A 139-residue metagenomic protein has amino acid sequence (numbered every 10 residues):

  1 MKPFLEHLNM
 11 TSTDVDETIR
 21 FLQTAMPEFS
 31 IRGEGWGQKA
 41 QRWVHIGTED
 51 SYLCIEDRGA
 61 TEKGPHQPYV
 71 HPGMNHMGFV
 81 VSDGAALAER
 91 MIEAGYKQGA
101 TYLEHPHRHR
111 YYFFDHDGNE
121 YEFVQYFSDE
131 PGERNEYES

Functional and structural regions predicted by a protein language model:
M1, R32, E89-S139: Vicinal oxygen chelate
M1-I19, M74-M77, F127-S139: N-terminal beta-strand motif that seeds the catalytic metal site of vicinal oxygen chelate
K2, N9-Y52: Core segments of cupin and vicinal oxygen chelate
F4-T13, V44-G47, P65-R90, H109-F114 (+1 more regions): Vicinal oxygen chelate
T18-F21, L87-M91: Hydrophobic side chains in well-ordered alpha-helices
C54-E56, E122: Conserved beta-strand in the GNAT
D57-A60, Y126: Acetyl-CoA-dependent GNAT
T61-P65, D129-G132: A short local loop/turn or secondary-structure capping micro-motif enriched for an aromatic residue
